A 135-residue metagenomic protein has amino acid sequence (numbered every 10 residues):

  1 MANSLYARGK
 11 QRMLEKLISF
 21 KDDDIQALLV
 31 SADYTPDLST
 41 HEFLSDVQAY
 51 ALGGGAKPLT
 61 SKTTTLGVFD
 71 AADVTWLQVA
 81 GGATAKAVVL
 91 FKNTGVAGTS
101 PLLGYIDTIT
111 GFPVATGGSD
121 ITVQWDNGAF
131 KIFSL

Functional and structural regions predicted by a protein language model:
M1-K86, N93-L135: Small cysteine-rich, disulfide-bonded extracellular modules of the LU/uPAR three-finger superfamily and closely related
